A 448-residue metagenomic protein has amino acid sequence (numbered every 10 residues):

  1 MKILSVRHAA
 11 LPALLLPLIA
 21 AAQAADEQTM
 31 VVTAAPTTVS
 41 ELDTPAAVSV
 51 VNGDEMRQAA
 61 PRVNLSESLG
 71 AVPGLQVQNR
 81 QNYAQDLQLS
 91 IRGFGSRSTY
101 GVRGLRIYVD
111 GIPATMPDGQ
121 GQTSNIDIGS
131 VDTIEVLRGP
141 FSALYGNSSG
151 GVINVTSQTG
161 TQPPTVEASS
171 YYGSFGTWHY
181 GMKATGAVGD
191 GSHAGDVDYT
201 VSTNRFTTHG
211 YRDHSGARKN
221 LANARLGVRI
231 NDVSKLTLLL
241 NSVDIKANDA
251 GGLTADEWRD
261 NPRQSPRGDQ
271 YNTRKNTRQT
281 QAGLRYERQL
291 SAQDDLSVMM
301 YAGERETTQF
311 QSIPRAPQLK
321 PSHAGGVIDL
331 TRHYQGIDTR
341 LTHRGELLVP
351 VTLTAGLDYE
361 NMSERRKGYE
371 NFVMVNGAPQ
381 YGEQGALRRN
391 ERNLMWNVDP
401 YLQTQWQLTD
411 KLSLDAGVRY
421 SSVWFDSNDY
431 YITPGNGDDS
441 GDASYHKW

Functional and structural regions predicted by a protein language model:
E27-A60, S66, D86-S90, L105 (+1 more regions): N-terminal periplasmic "start-of-domain" segments of outer-membrane beta-barrel proteins
V48, L69, I134-V136, I153-V155 (+1 more regions): Non-catalytic regulatory/gating segments with a bias toward low-complexity or hydrophobic composition
E67-I112: Extracytoplasmic beta-strand/coil segments of soluble accessory domains associated with Gram-negative outer-membrane
G104-L105, I112-R138: Short acidic/polar hinge/loop motifs at secondary-structure boundaries that mediate gating or recognition
D118, T165-S169, T207-R212, R218-L221 (+7 more regions): Extracellular loop and loop/strand-boundary signature of outer-membrane beta-barrel proteins
I126-S169: A beta-strand signature from Gram-negative outer-membrane beta-barrel systems, especially the internal plug domain
T165, Y172-T207, R212-A250, R274-S291 (+3 more regions): Transmembrane beta-barrel wall of Gram-negative outer-membrane proteins
K235-V243, N276-I432: Face-selective signature of the C-terminal outer-membrane beta-barrel domain
